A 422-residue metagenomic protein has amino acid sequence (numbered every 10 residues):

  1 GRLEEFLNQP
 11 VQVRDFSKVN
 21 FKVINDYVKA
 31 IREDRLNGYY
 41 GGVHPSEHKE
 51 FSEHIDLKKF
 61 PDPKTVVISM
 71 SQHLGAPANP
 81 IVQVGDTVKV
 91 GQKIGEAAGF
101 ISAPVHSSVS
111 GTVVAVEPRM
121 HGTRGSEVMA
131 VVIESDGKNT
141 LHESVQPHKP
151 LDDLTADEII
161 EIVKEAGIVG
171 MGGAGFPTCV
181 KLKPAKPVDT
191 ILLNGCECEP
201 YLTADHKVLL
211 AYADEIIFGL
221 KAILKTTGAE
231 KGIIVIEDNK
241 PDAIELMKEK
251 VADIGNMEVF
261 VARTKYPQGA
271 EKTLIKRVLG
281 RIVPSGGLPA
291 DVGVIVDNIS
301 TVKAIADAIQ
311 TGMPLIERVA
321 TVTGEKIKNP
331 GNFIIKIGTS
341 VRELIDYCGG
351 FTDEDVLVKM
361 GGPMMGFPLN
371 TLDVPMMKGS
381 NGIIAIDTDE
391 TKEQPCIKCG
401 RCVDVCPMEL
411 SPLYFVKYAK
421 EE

Functional and structural regions predicted by a protein language model:
G1-V19, N381-E393, R401-V403, P407-E422: Ferredoxin-type iron-sulfur electron-transfer modules in oxidoreductases and energy-metabolism complexes
D15-I81, V132: N-terminal, Lys/Arg-enriched amphipathic/low-complexity engagement segments that precede the first folded domain
Q83-E96, A115, R401: Short, well-structured beta-strand-loop connectors
G111-V113: Conserved hydrophobic positions within beta-strands
A115, R119-F176, K181, A185-K186 (+1 more regions): Acidic low-complexity segments
N139-H142, I191-D205, K326: Gly-rich Lys/Arg/Thr-decorated short loops/hinges at beta-loop-alpha junctions or inter-strand turns that position
L210-T226: Histidine-anchored nucleotide/phosphate-binding helix
E230-V341, Y347-E354, G362: Hydrophobic alpha-helical positions that pack around
